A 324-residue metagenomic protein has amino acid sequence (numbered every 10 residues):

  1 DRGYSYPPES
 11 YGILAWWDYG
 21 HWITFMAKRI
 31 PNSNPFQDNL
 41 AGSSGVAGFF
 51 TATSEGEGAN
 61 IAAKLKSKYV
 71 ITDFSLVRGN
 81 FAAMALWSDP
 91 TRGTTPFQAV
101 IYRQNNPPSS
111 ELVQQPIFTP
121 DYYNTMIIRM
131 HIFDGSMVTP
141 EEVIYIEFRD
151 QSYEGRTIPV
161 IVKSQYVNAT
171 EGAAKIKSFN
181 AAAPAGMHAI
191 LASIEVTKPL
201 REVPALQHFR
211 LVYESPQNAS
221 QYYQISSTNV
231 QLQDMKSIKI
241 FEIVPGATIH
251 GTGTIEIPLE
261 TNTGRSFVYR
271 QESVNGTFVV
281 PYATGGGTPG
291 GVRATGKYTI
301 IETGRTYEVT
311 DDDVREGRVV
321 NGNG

Functional and structural regions predicted by a protein language model:
D1-G324: Extracytoplasmic
